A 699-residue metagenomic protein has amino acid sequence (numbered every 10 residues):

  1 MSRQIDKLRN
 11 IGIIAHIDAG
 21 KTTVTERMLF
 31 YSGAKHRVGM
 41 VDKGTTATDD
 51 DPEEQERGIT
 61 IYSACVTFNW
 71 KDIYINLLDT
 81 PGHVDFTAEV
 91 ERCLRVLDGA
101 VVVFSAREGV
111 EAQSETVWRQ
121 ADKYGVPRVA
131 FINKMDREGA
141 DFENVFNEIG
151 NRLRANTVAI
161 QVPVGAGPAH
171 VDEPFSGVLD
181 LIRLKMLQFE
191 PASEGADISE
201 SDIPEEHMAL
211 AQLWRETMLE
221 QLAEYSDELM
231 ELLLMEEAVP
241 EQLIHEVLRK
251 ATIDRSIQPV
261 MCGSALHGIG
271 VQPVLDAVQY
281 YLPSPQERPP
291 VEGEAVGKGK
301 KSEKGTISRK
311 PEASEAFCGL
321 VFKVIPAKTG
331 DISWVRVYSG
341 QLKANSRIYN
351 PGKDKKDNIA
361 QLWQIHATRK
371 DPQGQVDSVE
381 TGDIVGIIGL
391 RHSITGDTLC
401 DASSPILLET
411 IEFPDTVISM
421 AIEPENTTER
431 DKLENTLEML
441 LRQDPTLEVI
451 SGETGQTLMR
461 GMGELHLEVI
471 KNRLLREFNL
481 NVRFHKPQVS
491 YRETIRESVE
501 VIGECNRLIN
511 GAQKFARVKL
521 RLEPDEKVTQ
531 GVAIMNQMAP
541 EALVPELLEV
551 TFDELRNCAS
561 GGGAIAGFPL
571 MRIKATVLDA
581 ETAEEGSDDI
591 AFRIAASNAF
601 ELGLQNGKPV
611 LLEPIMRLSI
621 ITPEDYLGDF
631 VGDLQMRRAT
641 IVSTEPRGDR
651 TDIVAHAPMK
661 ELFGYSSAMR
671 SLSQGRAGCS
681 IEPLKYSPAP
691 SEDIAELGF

Functional and structural regions predicted by a protein language model:
M1-F699: Structural and coupling elements of P-loop NTPases
